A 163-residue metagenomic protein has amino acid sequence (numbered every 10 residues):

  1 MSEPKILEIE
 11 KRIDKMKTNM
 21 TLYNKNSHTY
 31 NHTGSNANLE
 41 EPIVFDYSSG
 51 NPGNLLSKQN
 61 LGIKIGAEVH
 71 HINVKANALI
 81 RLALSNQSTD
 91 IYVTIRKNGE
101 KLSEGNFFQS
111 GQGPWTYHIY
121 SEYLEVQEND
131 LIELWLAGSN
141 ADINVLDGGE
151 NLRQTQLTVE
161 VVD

Functional and structural regions predicted by a protein language model:
E3-S88, Y92, G105, S121 (+1 more regions): Terminal (often C-terminal
G62-K64, K101, L136: Generic alpha-helical hydrophobic packing signal
S85, Q112-P114: Short glycine/serine/proline-enriched coil/turn segments at secondary-structure junctions
V93-G99: Conserved aromatic beta-strand anchor motif in extracellular beta-sandwich/beta-rich domains
N98, P114-Y117, S139, D163: Extracellular repetitive beta-rich solenoid segments
L102-Q112: Solvent-exposed serine/threonine-rich low-complexity stretches and specific carbohydrate-binding patches
W115-L131: Short, surface-exposed tryptophan/glycine-enriched loops that mediate extracellular molecular recognition
W135-D142: Short beta-strand-plus-loop segments that form exposed binding edges in beta-rich domains
